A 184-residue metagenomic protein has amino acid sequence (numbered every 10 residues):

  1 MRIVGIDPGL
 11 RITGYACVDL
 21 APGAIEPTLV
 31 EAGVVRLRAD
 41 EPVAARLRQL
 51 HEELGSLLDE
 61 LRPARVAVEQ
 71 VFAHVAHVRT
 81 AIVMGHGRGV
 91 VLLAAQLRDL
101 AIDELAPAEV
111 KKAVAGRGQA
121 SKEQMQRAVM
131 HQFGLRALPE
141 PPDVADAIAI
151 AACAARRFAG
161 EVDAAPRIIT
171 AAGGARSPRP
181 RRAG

Functional and structural regions predicted by a protein language model:
M1-G184: Phosphate- and other anionic-substrate recognition elements at nucleic-acid/protein interfaces
